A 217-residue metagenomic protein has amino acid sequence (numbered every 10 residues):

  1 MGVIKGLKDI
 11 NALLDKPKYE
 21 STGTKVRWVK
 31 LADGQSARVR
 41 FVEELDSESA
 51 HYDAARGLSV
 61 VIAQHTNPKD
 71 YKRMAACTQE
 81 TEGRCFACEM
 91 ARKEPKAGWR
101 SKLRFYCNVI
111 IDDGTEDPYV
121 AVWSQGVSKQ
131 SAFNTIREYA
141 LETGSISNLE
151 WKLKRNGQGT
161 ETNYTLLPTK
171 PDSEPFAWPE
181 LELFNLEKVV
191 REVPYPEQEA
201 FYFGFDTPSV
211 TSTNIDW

Functional and structural regions predicted by a protein language model:
M1-E138, L186-W217: OB-fold ssDNA-binding interfaces and closely related basic DNA-contact patches used across DNA replication/repair
R40, K152-K154: Beta-strand cores of modular interaction/reader domains in eukaryotic scaffold and signaling proteins, especially PDZ
R104-Y106, S145, E150, N163: Beta-strand-rich binding-surface signature of beta-sandwich/beta-barrel folds used to engage anionic ligands
Q125-V127, R155-L183: OB-fold/S1-family single-stranded nucleic acid-binding modules
F133-K152: Short nucleic-acid-contacting surface segments enriched for D/E, G, S/T with interspersed K/R
S145, P175-E192: Ampiphathic alpha-helical segments that act as solvent-exposed interaction surfaces
